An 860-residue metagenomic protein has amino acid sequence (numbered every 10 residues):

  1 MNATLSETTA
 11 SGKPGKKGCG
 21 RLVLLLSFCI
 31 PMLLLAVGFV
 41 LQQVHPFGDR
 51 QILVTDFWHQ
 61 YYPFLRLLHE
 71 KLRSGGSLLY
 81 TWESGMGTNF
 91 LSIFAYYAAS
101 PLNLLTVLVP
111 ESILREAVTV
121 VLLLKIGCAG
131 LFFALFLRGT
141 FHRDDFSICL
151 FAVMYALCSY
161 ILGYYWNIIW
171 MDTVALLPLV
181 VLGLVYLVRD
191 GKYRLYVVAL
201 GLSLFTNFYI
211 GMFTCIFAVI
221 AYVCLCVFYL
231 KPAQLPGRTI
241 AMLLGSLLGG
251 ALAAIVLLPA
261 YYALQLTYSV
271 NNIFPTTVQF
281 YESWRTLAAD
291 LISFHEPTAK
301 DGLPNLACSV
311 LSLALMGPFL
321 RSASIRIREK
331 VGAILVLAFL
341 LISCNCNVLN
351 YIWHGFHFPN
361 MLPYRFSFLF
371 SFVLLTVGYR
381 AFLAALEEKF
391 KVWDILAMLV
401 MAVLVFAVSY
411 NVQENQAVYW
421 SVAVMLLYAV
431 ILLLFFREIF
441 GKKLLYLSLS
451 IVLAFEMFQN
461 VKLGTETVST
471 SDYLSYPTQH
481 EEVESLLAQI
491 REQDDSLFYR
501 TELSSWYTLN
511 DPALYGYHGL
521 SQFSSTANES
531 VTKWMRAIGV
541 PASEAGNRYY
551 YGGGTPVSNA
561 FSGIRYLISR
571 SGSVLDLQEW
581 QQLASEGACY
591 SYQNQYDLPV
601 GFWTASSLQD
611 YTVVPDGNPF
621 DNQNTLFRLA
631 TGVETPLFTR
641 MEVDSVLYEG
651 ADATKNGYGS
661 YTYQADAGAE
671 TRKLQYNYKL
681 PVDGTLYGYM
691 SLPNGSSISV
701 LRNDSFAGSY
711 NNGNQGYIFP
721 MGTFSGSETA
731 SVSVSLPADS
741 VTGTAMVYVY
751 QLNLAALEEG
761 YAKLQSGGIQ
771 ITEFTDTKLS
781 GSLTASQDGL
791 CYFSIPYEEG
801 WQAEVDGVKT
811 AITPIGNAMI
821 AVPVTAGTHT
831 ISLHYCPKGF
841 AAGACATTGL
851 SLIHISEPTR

Functional and structural regions predicted by a protein language model:
M1-V44, A241, I439, K443-L449 (+2 more regions): Start-transfer (signal-anchor) and selected internal transmembrane alpha helices of multi-pass inner/ER membrane
G12, K16, D644-L852, S856 (+1 more regions): Active-site-proximal, structured, solvent-exposed surfaces of multi-pass membrane proteins that position macromolecular
P31-L35, L122-T140, D145-F228, A241-L266 (+1 more regions): Membrane-embedded helix bundles of polyisoprenyl
M32-F133, V153-V174, F213, L257 (+5 more regions): Membrane-interface coil-to-helix junctions
T55, H59-E70, P101, R238-M242 (+8 more regions): Periplasmic/ER-lumenal interhelical loops and adjacent helix-loop junctions in multi-pass membrane proteins
L102-V107, L131, Q522-G668, N677-T685 (+2 more regions): A cross-kingdom signal targeting lumenal/periplasmic-facing segments of multi-pass membrane and secretory-pathway
I210, V331-V348, H357-E482, T828-L852 (+2 more regions): Contiguous transmembrane helix-bundle modules in multi-pass membrane proteins
V452-L474, Q489-F561, L598, W603-N624 (+3 more regions): Extracytoplasmic/lumenal acceptor-recognition loop(s) of multi-pass membrane glycoenzymes
